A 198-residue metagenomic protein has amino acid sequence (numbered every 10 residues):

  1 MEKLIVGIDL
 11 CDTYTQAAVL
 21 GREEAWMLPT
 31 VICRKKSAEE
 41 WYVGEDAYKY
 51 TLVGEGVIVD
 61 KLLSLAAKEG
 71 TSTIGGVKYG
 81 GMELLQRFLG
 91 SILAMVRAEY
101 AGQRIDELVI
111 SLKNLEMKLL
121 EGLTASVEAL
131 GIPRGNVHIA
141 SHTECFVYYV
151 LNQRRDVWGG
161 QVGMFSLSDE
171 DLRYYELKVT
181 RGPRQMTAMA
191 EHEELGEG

Functional and structural regions predicted by a protein language model:
M1-L28, K35, L151-A190: Gly/Thr-rich phosphate-binding beta-strand-loop-beta motif of the actin/hexokinase/Hsp70
V6-I8, A17, I32, L89 (+5 more regions): Hydrophobic beta-strand residues in large extracellular and virion-surface proteins
D12-Y14, H142-C145, D171, E197: Conserved A3 ("GATE") glycine/threonine-rich loop of ANL adenylate-forming enzymes
Y14-Q16, L20-S111, E116-L119: Conserved phosphate-binding loops in N-terminal lobes of ATP-dependent enzymes of the actin/Hsp70/sugar-kinase
D46-A47, T187-G198: Short beta-alpha connecting loops at secondary-structure transitions that line or flank enzyme active sites
S91-E99, S126, Y149-Q153: A generic secondary-structure signal
A101-V147: Glycine-rich phosphate-binding loop and adjoining helix at the ATP-binding site of ATP-dependent phosphoryl-transfer
T143-E144, R181, E193: Residue-level detector of flexible, active-site-proximal loop/helix-junction positions within diverse enzyme catalytic
